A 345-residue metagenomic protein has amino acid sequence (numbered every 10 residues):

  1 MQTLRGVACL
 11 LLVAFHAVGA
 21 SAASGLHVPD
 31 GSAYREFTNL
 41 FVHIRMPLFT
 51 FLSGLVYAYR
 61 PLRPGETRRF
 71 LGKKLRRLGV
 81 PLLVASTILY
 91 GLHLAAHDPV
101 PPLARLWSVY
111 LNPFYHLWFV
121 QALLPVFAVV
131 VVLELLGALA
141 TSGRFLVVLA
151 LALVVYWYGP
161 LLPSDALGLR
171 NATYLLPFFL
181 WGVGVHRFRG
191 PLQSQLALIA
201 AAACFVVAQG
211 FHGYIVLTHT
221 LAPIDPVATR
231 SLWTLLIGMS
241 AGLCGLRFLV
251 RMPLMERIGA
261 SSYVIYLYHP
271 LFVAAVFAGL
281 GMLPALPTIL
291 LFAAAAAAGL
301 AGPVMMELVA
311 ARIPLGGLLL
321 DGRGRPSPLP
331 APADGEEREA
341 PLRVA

Functional and structural regions predicted by a protein language model:
M1, N39, H43, R69 (+8 more regions): Residue-level signature of transmembrane alpha-helical entry/exit and packing/kink sites in multi-pass membrane
M1-P29, L48-V56, R76-H97, Q121-P125 (+6 more regions): Kinked, hydrophobic transmembrane alpha-helices enriched for aromatic residues and small/kink-inducing positions
L4, L139-L151, A166, L196-A200 (+3 more regions): Membrane-interface starts of transmembrane alpha-helices
Y34-M46, W107-A122, G159-F178, Q209-A241 (+1 more regions): Interfacial loop-to-helix transition and helix-capping segments at the boundaries of transmembrane helices
V42, T50, V56-L62, L78 (+3 more regions): Hydrophobic alpha-helical segments with transmembrane-like composition
L62-K73, L133-G143, V185-A197, R247-R257: Membrane-interface helix-boundary motifs at transmembrane edges
L192-E256, L271, L286-P287: Alpha-helical transmembrane segments and terminal signal-anchor/GPI-anchor hydrophobic tails, characterized by long
L249-G259, F272-A345: C-terminal "closing" transmembrane helix and its immediate cytosolic amphipathic cap in multi-pass membrane proteins
